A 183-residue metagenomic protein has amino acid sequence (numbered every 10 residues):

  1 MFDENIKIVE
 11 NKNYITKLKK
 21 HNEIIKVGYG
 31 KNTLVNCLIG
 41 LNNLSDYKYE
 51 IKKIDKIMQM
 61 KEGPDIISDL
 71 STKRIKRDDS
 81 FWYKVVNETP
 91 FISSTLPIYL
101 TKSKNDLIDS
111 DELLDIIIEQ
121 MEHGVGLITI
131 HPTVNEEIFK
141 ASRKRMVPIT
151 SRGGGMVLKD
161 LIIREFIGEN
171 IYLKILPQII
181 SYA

Functional and structural regions predicted by a protein language model:
M1-A183: Alpha/beta enzyme core
